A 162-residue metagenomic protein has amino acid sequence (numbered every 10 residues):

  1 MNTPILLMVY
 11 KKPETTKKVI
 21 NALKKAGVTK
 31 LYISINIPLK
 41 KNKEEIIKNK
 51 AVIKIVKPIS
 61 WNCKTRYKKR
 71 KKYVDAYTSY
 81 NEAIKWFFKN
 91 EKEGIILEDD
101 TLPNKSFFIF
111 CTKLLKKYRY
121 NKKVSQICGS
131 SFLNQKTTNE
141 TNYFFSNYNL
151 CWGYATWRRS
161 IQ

Functional and structural regions predicted by a protein language model:
M1-I96, T101-Q162: An acidic/histidine-cluster motif and surrounding catalytic segment that typifies divalent-metal-assisted enzyme active
